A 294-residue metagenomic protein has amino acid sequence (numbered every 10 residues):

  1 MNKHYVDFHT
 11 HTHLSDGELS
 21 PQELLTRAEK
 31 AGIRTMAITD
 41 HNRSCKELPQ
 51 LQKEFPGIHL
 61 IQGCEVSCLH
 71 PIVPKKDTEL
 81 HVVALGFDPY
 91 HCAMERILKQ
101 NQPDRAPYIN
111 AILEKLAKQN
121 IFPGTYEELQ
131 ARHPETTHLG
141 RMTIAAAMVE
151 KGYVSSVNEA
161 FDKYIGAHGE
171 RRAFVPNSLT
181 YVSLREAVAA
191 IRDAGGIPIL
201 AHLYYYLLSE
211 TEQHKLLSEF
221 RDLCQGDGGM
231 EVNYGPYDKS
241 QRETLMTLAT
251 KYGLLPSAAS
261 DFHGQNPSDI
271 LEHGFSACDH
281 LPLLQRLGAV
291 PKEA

Functional and structural regions predicted by a protein language model:
N2-G140, M230-Y252, P256-P267, G274-F275: A metal-dependent hydrolase metal-coordination microenvironment
L14, V149-V154, V182, Y206-Q213 (+1 more regions): Short acidic/polar alpha-helix capping motifs at helix-coil junctions
L51-P56, V188-D193, H214-G226, T247-K251: Acidic (Asp/Glu)-rich catalytic clusters
G57-G63, A146-M148, E212-D227, S276-G288: Short, structured secondary-structure boundary patches
P71-D104, A146-R172, H273-A294: Active-site gating loops and adjacent loop-to-helix segments of metal-dependent hydrolytic enzymes
Q119-E186: Hydrophobic, aromatic-enriched interface-forming segments
F174-L207, E212-R221: Conserved, well-ordered alpha-helix/loop/beta-strand core segments that scaffold catalytic motifs
I199-L207, Q225-P236: Active-site core of metal-dependent hydrolases
